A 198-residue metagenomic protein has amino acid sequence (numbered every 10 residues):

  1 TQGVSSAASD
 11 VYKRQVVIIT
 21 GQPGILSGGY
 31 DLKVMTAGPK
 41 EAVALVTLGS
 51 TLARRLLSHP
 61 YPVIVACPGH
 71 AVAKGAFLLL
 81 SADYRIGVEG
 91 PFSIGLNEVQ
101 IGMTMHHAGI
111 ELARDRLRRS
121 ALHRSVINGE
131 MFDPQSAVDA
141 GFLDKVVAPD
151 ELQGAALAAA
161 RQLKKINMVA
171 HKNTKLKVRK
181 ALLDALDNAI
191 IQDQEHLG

Functional and structural regions predicted by a protein language model:
T1-A8, Y12: Single conserved hydrophobic/aromatic residue that forms the stacking wall/gate of nucleotide- or nucleobase-binding
I19, D31, L78-L80, A137 (+1 more regions): Hydrophobic/aromatic residues within transmembrane alpha-helices of multi-pass small-molecule transporters
T20-L52: Glycine- (often His-adjacent) and acidic-residue-rich active-site loop that binds/positions the CoA thioester
A53-I101: Glycine-rich beta-to-alpha active-site loop
A73, G129-S136: Acidic, divalent-metal-coordinating active-site segment for phosphoryl/phosphodiester hydrolysis, typified by short
Y84, R124, N128-E130, K145: Well-ordered beta-strand positions
G87-V88, V138-A189: C-terminal long alpha-helix characteristic of the crotonase
G109-S120: Hydrophobic, secondary-structure "cap" segments at the distal end of domains
